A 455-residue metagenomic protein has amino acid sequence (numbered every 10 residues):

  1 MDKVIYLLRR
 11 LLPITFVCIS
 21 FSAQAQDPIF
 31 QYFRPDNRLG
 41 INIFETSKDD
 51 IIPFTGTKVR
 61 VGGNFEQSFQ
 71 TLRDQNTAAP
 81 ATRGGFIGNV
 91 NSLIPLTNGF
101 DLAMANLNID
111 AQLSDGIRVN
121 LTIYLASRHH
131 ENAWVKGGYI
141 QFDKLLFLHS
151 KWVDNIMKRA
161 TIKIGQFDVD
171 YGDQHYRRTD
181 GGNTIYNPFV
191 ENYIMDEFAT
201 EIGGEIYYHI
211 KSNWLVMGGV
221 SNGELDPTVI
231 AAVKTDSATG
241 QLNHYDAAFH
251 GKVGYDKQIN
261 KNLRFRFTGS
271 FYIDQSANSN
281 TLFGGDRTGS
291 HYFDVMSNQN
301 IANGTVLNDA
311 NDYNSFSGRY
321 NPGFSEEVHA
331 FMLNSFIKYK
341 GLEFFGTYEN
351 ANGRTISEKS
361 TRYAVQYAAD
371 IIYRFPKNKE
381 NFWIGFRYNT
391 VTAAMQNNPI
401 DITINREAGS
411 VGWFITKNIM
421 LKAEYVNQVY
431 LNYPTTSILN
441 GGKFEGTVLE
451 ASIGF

Functional and structural regions predicted by a protein language model:
V4-L7, F21-S68, R73-A78, H149-W152: N-terminal periplasmic/intermembrane-space "pro-region" immediately following the signal or transit peptide
R10-S20: Bacterial N-terminal signal peptides
D27-D36, L93-I94, Y139-F142, L263-I273 (+1 more regions): Outer-membrane beta-barrel pore domains
Q31, F69, D74-D101, I230-A231 (+1 more regions): Primarily recognizes Gram-negative and organellar outer-membrane beta-barrels
I52-R73, S92-D226, N243-N262, R266 (+6 more regions): Outer membrane beta-barrel
G85-G88, G116-T122, L145, G181-P188 (+7 more regions): Flexible, solvent-exposed coil segments and beta strand-coil junctions, predominantly the extracellular/periplasmic
F198, G219, A238-Y245, G323-E327 (+1 more regions): Short, contiguous, pocket-lining structural segments that sit at or immediately flank catalytic/ligand-binding sites
G223-A248, N278-A302: Surface loops at the rim/top face of extracytoplasmic beta-rich domains
